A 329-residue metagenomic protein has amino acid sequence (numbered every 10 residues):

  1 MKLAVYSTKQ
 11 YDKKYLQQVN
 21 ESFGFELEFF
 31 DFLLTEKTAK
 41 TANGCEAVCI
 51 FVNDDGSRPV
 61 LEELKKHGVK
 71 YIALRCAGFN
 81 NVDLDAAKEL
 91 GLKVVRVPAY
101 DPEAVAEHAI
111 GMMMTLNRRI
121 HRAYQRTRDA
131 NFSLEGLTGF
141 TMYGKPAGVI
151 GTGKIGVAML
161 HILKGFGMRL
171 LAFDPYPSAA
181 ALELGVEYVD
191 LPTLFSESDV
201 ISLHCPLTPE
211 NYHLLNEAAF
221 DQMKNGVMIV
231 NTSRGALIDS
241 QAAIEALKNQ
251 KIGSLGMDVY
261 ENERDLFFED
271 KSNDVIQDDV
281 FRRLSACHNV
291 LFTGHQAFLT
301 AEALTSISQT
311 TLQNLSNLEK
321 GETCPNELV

Functional and structural regions predicted by a protein language model:
M1-V95, N216: An N-terminal-biased, well-structured beta-alpha scaffold segment characteristic of Rossmann-like dinucleotide-binding
V52-N53, D199, C205-L207, S233-R234 (+1 more regions): Short glycine-/small-residue-rich Rossmann-like dinucleotide-binding loops
K66-Y71, L90-L92, M168, N225-V227 (+1 more regions): A short helix->loop->beta-strand "cap" motif at the edges of active sites that frequently abuts
L90-L92, P98-P146, A158-H161, G165: Phosphate-binding beta-alpha-beta segment of Rossmann-like dinucleotide-binding domains, i.e., the NAD(P)
E135-N225: Rossmann-like dinucleotide/phosphate-binding beta-alpha-beta segment
G226, G235-V329: Rossmann-like dinucleotide-binding domain for NAD(H)/NADP(H)
V230: Glycine-rich nucleotide-phosphate-binding loops and adjacent flexible coil segments
